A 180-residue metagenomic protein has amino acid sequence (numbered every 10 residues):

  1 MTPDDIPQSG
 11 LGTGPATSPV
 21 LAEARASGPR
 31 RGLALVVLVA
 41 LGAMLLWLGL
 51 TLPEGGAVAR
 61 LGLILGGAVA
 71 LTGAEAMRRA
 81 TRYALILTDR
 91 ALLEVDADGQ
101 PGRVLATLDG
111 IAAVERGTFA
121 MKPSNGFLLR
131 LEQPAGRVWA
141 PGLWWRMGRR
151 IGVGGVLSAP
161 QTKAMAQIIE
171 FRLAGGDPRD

Functional and structural regions predicted by a protein language model:
M1-G55, R150, D180: N-terminal membrane-targeting/pre-transmembrane regions
L21-A22, W47-L50, L65-A68, A140-L143: Short amphipathic alpha-helical segments, especially helix-boundary/capping motifs
P53-G67: Hydrophobic alpha-helical transmembrane segments
G66-E115: Conserved beta-hairpin
I86, P123, W145-M147: A short, structural micro-pattern
R116-A120: Short, conserved beta-turn/loop elements at beta-strand boundaries and strand-helix junctions
S124-L128: Short aromatic-glycine-enriched beta-strand elements
L129-D180: A membrane-cytosol interface segment of integral membrane proteins
